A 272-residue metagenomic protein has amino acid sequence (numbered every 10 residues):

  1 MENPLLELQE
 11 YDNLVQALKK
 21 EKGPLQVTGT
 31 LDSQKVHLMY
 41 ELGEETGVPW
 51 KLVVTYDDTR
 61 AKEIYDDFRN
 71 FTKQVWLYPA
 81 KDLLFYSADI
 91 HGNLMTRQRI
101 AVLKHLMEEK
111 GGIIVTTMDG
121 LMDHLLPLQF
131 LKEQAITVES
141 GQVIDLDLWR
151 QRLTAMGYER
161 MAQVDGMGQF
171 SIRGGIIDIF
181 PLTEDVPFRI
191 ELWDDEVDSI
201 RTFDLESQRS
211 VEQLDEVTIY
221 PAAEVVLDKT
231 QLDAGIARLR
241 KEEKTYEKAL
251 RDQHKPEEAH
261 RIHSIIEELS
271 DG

Functional and structural regions predicted by a protein language model:
M1-G272: ASCE RecA-like P-loop NTPase motor cores that couple ATP hydrolysis to mechanical translocation on nucleic acids
